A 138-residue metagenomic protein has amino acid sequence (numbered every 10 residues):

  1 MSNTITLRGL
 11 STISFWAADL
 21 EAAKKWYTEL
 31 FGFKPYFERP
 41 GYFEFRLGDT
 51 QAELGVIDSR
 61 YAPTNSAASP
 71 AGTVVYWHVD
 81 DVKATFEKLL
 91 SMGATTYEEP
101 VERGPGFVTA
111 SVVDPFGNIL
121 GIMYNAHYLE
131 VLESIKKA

Functional and structural regions predicted by a protein language model:
M1-L10, K34-H78, F86-V113, Y124-A138: Vicinal oxygen chelate
A23-T28, L89, G117: Conserved active-site tyrosine of GNAT-family acetyltransferases
I119-I122: Short glycine-/small-residue motifs
